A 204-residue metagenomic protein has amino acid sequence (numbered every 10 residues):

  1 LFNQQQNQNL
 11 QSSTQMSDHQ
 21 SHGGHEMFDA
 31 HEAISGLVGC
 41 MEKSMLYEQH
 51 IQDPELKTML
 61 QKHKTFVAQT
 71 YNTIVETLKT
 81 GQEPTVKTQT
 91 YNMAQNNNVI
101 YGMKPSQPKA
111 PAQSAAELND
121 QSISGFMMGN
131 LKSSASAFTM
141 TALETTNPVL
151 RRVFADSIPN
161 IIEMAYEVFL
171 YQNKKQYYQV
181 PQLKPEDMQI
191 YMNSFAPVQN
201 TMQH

Functional and structural regions predicted by a protein language model:
L1-L37, M41, E48-P54: Leu/Val/Ala/Ile-rich N-terminal alpha-helices, chiefly Sec-type signal peptides and the beginnings
L1-N3, P54-G102, A165-K175: Conserved alpha-helical segments that form or flank metal/cofactor-binding pockets of metalloenzymes
Q11-D29, Q95-G125, M192-H204: Acidic/His metal-coordination segments adjacent to aromatic residues that form catalytic metal sites in metalloenzymes
Q20, L46, I51, Q113-A116 (+1 more regions): Short, exposed beta-strand "edge-strand" segments with a Pro/Gly-rich flavor and a Y/T-containing core
H25-Q49, G102-N160, M164: Acidic/histidine-rich alpha-helical segments that form the ligand environment of transition-metal centers
I74, M188-Y191, F195: Generic structural signal of hydrophobic/aromatic residues within well-ordered alpha-helices of folded domains
Q89-Q95, Y177-Y191: Carbohydrate-binding/catalytic loop surfaces
V149-P185: A contiguous, mid-protein "functional segment" used to position or interact with cofactors/ions or partner subunits
